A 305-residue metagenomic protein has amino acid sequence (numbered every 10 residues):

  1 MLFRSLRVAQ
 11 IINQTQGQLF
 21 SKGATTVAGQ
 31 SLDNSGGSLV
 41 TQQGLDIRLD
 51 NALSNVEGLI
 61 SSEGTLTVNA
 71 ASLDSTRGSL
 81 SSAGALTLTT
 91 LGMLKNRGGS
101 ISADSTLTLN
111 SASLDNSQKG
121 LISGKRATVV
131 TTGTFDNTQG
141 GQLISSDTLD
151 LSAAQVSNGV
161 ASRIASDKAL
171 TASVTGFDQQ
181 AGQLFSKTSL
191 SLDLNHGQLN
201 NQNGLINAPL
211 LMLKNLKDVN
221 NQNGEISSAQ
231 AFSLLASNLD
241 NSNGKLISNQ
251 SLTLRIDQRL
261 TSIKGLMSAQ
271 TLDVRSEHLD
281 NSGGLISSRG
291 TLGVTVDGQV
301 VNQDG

Functional and structural regions predicted by a protein language model:
M1-L2: Short, small-residue-biased leader/transition segments that mark boundaries at the very start of proteins
L6, V27, I47, V68 (+12 more regions): Long, compositionally biased tandem-repeat segments
A9-I11, Q30-L32, D50-A52, A71-L73 (+11 more regions): Hydrophobic lipid-interacting interfaces of membrane-associated proteins
Q14-F20, N34-V40, N55-S61, S75-S81 (+11 more regions): Short, T/G/N/S-enriched strand-turn elements that build extracellular solenoid repeat scaffolds
K22-A24, Q42-G44, E63-T65, A83 (+9 more regions): Transmembrane beta-barrel architecture of outer membranes
T26, S72, T87, S105 (+8 more regions): Short stretches within intrinsically disordered, low-complexity N-terminal or propeptide regions
K125, S146, N195, Q230 (+2 more regions): Long, intrinsically disordered low-complexity repeat domains
D150, D178, S191, Q198 (+4 more regions): Beta-strand-dominated lipid-handling architectures at cellular/organellar boundaries
